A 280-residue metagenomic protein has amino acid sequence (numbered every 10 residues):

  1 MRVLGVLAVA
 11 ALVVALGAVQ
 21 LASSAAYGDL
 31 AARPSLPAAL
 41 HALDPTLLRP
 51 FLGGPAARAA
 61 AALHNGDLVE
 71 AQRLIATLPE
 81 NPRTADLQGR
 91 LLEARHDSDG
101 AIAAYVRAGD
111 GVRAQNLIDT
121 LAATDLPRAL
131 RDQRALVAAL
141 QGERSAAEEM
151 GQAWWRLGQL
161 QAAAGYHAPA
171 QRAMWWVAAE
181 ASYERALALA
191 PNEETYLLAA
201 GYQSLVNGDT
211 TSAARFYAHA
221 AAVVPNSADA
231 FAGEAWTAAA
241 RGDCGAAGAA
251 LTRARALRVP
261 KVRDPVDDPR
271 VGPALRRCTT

Functional and structural regions predicted by a protein language model:
L40, L78, A108, L136 (+4 more regions): Canonical positions in the second alpha-helix
P50, G54, T84, R113 (+5 more regions): TPR alpha-solenoid repeat register
T77-N81, G111, A139, A146 (+3 more regions): Structural marker of alpha-solenoid helical repeat scaffolds
L87, A114-L117, E149, R156 (+3 more regions): Canonical tetratricopeptide repeat
